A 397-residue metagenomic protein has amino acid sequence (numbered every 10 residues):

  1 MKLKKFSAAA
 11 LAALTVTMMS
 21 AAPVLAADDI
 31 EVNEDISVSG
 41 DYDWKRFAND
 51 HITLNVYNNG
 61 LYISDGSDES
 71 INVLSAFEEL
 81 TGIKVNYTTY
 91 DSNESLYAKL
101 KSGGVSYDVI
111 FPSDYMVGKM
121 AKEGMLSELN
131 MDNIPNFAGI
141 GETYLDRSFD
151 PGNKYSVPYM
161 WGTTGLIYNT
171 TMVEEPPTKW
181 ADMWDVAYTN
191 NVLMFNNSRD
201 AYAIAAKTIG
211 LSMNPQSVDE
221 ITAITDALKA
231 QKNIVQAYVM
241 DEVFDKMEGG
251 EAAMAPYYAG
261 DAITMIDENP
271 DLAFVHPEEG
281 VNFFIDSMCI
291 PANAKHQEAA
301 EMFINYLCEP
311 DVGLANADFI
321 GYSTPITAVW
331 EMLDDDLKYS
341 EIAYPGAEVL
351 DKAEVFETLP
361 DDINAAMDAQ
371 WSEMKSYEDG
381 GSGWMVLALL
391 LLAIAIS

Functional and structural regions predicted by a protein language model:
M19-V32: Sec-dependent signal peptide cleavage junction
V32-K119: Early extracytoplasmic/lumenal segment of secretory-pathway proteins
D41-K45, V105-F111, S127-L166, N191: A structural signal for short loop-to-beta-strand junctions that line the ligand-binding cleft of periplasmic/secreted
A121-E128, S148-K154, I234, M265-H276 (+1 more regions): Ligand-binding "clamshell"
S127-A138, S156, P270-N282, P291-A294: Short beta-strand->loop
L193-N197, A201, A205, M213-P277: Ligand-binding pocket segment of bilobal, Venus flytrap-like solute-binding proteins
P291-K352: Mature extracytoplasmic/periplasmic domains
E348-S397: Conserved C-terminal helix/tail region of periplasmic/extracytoplasmic solute-binding proteins
